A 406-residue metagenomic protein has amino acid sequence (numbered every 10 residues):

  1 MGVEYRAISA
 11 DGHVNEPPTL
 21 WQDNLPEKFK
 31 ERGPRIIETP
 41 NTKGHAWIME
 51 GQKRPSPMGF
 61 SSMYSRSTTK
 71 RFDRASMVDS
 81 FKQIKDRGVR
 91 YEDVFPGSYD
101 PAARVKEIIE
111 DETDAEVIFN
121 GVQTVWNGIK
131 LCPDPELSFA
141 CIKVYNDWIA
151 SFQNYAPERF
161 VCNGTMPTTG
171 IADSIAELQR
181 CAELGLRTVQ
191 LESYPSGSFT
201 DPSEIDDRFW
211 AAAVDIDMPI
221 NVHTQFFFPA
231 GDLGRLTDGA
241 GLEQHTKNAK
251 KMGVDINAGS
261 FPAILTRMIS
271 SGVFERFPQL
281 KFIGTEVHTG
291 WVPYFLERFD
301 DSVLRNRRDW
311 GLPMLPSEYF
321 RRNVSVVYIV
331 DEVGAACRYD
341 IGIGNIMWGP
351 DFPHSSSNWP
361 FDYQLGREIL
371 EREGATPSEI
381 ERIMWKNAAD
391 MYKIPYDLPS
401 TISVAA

Functional and structural regions predicted by a protein language model:
G2-R6, P18-P96, D100-E110, D114-A115 (+8 more regions): Mid-to-C-terminal alpha-helical segments outside catalytic/metal-binding sites
A7, K85-P96, K106-L131, R159-P167 (+1 more regions): Divalent metal-dependent hydrolysis catalytic cores, especially in the metallo-beta-lactamase
G12-H13, D351-F352: Active-site metal-binding loops of divalent metal-dependent hydrolases
H13, G121, Y194, Q225 (+1 more regions): Flexible loop residues that form catalytic and substrate-binding hotspots at small-molecule/glycan-binding clefts
P17-P18, F199: Short helix/loop capping segments that flank catalytic or ligand/cofactor-binding pockets
F119-T124, T168, F226-F228, L236 (+1 more regions): Short glycine-enriched loops at secondary-structure junctions
C132-E136: Short glycine-enriched, charge-decorated loop/helix-capping segments at active-site entrances that position
L137-A140, Q153-V161, M166, G170-M347 (+1 more regions): Catalytic pocket-lining loop regions of alpha/beta-barrel enzymes, especially the amidohydrolase/enolase/GH5 lineages
